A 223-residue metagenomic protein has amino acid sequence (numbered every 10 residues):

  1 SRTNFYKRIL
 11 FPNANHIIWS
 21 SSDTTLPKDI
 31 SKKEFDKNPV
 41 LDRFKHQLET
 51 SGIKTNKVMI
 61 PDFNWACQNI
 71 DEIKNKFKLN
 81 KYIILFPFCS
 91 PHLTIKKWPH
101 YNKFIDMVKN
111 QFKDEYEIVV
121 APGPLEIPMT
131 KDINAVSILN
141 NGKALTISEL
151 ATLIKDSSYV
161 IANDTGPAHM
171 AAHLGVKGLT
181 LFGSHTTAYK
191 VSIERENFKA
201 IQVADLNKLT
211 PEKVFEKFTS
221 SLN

Functional and structural regions predicted by a protein language model:
S1-N223: Catalytic machinery of carbohydrate-active enzymes, primarily nucleotide-sugar-dependent glycosyltransferases
